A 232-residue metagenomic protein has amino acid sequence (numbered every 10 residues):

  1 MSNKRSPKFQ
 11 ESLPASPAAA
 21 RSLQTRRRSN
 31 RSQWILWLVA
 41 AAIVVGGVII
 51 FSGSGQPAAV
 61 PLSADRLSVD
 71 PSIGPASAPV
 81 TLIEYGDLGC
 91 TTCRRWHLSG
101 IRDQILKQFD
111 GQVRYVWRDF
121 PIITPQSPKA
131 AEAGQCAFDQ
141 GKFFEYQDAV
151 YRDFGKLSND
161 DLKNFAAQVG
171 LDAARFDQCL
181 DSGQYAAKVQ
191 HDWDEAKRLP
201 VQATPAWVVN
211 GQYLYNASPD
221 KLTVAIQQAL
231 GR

Functional and structural regions predicted by a protein language model:
S2-G47, Y85, L98-Q104, A167-R232: C-terminal cap of thioredoxin/glutaredoxin-like
I49-A59: Hydrophobic single-pass membrane-insertion segments
S63-V80, L106: A short beta-strand-turn-helix
D65, P71, F120, A149 (+1 more regions): Flexible, active-site-adjacent loop/turn segments at secondary-structure boundaries
A78, I83-A167, Q227, R232: Structural alpha/beta surface segment adjacent to cysteine/selenocysteine redox centers across thiol/disulfide enzymes
